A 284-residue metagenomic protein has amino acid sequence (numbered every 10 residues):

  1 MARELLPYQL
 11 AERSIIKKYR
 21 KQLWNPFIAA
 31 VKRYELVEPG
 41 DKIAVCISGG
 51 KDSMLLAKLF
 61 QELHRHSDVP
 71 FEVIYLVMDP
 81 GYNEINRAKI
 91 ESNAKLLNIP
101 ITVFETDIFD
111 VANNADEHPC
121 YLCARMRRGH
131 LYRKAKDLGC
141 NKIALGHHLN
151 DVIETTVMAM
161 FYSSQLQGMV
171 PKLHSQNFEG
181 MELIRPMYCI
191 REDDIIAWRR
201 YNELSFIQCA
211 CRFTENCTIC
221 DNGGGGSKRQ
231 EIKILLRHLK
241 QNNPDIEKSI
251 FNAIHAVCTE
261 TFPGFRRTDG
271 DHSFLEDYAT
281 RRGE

Functional and structural regions predicted by a protein language model:
M1-V170, D193-Y201, R281-E284: ATP-dependent adenylation/nucleotidyltransferase module used to activate substrates
Y8-E12, A115-D116, E179-G180, E231 (+1 more regions): Short amphipathic alpha-helical segments at helix-loop
K17, K21, E84, R125 (+6 more regions): Electropositive phosphate-/nucleotide-binding environments in soluble metabolic enzymes
C46, C120, L131, C140 (+4 more regions): Generic recognition of cysteine residues
V73, D151-E231, L235: Catalytic subdomain that performs nucleotidyl-dependent activation
D79-G81, D107-F109, S175, C189 (+2 more regions): Short, solvent-exposed coil/turn elements at secondary-structure transition points
M126-L138, K172-F178, I232-A253: Short, basic, helix/turn surface patches
L204-E284: The feature marks non-catalytic terminal segments
